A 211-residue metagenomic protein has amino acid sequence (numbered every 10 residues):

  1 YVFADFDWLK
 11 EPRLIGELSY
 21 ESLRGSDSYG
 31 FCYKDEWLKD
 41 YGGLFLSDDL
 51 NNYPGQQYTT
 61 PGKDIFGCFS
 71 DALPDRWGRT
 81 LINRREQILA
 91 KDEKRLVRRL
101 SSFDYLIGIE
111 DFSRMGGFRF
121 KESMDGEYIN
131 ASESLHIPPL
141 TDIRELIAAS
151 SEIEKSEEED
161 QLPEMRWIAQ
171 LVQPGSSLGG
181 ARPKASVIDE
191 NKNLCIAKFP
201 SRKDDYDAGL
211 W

Functional and structural regions predicted by a protein language model:
Y1-W211: Phosphate/dinucleotide-binding and metal-coordinating scaffold of catalytic cores in nucleotide-dependent enzymes
